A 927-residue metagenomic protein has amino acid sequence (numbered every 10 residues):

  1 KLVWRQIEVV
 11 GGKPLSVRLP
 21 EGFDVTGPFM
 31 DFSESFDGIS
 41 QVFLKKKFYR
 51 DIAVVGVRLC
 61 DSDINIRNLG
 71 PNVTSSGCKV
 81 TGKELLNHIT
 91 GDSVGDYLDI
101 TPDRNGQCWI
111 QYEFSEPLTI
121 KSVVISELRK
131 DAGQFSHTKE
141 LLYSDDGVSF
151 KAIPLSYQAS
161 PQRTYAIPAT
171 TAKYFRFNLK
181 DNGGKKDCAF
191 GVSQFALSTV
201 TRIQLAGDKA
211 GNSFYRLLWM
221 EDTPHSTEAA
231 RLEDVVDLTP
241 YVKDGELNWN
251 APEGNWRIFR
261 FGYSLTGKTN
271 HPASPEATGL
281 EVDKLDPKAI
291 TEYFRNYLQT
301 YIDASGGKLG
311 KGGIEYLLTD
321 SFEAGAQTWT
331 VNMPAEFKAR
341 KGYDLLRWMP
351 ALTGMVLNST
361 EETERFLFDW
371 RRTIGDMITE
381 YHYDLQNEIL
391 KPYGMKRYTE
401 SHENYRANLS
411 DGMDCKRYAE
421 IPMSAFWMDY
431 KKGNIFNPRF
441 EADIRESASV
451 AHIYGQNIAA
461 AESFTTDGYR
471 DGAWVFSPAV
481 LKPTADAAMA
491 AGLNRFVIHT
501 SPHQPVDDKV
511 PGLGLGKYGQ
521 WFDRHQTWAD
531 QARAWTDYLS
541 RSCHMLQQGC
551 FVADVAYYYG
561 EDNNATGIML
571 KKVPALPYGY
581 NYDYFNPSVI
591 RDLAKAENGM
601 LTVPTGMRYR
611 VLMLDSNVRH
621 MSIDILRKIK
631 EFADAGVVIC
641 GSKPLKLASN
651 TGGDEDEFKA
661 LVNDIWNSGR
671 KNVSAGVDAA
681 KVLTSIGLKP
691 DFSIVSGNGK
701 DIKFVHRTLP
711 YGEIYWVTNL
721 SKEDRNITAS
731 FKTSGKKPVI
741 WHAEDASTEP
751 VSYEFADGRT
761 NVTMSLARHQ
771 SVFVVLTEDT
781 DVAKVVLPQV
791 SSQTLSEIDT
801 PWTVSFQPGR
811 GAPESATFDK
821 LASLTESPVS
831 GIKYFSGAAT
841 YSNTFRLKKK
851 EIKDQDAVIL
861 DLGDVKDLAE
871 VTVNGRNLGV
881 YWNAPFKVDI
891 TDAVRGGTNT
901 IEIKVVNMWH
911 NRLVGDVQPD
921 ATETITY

Functional and structural regions predicted by a protein language model:
K1-G82, N105-G106, T119-S122, S126-L128 (+11 more regions): Carbohydrate-binding surfaces of carbohydrate-active enzymes
D92-S149, A159-T227, S321: Aromatic, loop-rich ligand-recognition surfaces of beta-strand-rich domains
C108-Y112, P161-Y165, T760-V762, V772 (+2 more regions): Short strand-edge motifs at loop-to-beta-strand transitions and within beta-strands of extracellular beta-rich domains
A132-D146, S730-K732, L868-N877: Short, surface-exposed beta-strand/strand-loop-strand elements in extracellular ectodomains
K151-A159, S752, L878-N883: Solvent-exposed serine/threonine-rich low-complexity stretches and specific carbohydrate-binding patches
R176-K180, S771-V774, V858, G896-M908 (+1 more regions): Short, well-structured beta-strand segments enriched in hydrophobic/aromatic residues within extracellular or lumenal
A251-D286, M413-I435, Y609, L614: Aromatic- and acid-rich polysaccharide-binding/catalytic face of secreted or lumenal carbohydrate-active enzymes
S730, F845-L847, E851-N874, Y881 (+1 more regions): Aromatic-lined ligand-binding clefts that engage carbohydrates, nucleic acids, or primary amines
